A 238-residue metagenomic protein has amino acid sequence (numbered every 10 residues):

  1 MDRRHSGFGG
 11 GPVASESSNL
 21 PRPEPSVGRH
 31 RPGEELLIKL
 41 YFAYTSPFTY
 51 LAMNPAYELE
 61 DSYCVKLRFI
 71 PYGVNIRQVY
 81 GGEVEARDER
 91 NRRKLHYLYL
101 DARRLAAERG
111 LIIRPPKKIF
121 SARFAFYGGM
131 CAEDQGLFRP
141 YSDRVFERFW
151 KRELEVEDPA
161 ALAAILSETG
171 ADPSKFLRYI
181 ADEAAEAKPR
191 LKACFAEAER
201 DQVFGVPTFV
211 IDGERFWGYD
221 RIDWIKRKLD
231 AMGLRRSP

Functional and structural regions predicted by a protein language model:
D2, G73-N75, N91, S121 (+4 more regions): Poly-acidic low-complexity segments
D2-H5, N19: Intrinsic-disorder-associated, low-complexity terminal segments enriched in Asp/Asn/His/Tyr and depleted of Lys/Arg
G7-G11, G28: Residue-identity detector for glycine
G10, N19-P21, G205: Selective for proline/serine-rich intrinsically disordered segments in cytosolic/nuclear regulatory regions
S15-E16: Glycine/alanine-rich phosphate-binding loops at beta-alpha junctions
L20-H30: A short, compositionally biased domain-edge/stem linker segment
E24, E34-V65, R144-P238: C-terminal cap of thioredoxin/glutaredoxin-like
Y44, Y50-R152: Structural alpha/beta surface segment adjacent to cysteine/selenocysteine redox centers across thiol/disulfide enzymes
